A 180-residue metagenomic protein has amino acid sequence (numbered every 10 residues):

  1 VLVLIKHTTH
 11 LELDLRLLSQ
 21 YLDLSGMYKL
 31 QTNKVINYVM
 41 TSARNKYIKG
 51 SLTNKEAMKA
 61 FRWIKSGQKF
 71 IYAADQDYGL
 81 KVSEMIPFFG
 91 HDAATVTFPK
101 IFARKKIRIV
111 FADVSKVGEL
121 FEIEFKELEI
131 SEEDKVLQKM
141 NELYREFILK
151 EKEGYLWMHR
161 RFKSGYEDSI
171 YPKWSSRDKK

Functional and structural regions predicted by a protein language model:
V1-K55, G79-F89: Catalytic core of membrane glycerolipid acyltransferases/transacylases, capturing the structured, soluble-facing
Q20-Y21, M58-K180: Non-catalytic C-terminal accessory region of glycerolipid acyltransferases and related lyso-lipid remodeling enzymes
